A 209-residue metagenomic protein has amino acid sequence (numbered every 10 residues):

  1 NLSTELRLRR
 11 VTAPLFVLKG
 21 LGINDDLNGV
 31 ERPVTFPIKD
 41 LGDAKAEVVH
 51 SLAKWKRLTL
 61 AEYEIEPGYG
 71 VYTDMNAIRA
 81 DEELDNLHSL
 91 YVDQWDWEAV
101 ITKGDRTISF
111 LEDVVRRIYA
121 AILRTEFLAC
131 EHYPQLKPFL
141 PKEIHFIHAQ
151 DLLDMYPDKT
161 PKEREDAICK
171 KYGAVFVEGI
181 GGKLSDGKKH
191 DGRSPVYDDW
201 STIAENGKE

Functional and structural regions predicted by a protein language model:
N1-E209: Structured aminoacyl-transfer and RNA-binding surfaces used for tRNA recognition/handling in the translation apparatus
